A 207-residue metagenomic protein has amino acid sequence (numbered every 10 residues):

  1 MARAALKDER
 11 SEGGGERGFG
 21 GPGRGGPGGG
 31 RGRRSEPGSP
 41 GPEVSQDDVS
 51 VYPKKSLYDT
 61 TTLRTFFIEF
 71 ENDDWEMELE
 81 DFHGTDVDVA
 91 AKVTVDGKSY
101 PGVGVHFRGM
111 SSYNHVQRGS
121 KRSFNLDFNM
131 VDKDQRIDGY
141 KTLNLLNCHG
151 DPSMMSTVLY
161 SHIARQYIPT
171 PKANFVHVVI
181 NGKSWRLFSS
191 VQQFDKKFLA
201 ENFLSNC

Functional and structural regions predicted by a protein language model:
A2-C207: Phosphate/dinucleotide-binding and metal-coordinating scaffold of catalytic cores in nucleotide-dependent enzymes
